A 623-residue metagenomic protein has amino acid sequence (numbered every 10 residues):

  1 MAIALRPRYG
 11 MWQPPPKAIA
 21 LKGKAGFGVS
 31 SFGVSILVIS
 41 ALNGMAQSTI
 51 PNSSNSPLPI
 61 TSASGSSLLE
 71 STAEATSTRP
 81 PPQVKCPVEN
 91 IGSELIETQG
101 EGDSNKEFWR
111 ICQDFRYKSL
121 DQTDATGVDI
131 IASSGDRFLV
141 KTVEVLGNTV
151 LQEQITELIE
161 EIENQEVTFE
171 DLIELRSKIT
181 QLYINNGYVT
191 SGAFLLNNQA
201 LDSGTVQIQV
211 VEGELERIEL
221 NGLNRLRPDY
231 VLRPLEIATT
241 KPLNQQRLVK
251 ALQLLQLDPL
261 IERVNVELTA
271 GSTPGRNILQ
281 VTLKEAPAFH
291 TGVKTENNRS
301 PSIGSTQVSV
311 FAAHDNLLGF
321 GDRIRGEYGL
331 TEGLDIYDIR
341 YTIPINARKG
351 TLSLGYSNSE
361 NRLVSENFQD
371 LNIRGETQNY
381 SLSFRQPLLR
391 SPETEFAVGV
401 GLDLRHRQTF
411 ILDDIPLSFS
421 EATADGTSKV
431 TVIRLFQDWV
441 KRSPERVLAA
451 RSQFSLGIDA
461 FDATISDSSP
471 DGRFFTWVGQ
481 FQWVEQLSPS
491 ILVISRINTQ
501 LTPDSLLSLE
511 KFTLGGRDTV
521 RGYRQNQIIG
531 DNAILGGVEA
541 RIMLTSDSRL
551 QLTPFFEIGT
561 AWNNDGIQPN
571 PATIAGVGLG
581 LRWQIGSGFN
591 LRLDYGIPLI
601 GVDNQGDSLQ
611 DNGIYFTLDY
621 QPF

Functional and structural regions predicted by a protein language model:
A2-A4, W12, Q47-R299, F311 (+3 more regions): Periplasmic polypeptide-binding modules associated with outer-membrane biogenesis and secretion
G275, G304-V308, G333-Y337, E376-Y380 (+5 more regions): Residues that define the transmembrane beta-barrel architecture of outer-membrane proteins
F289-R299, V310-N316, F320-E332, Y337-I339 (+4 more regions): Transmembrane beta-strand segments that form the barrel wall of outer-membrane beta-barrel proteins
F289-T291, L318-I324, A347-L352, N361-R362 (+6 more regions): Repeated loop/turn-to-beta-strand initiation elements of outer-membrane beta-barrel proteins
A312, L579-N590, L609-F623: Outer-membrane beta-barrel "beta-signal"
H314-L318, R340-A347, R385-S391, R434-E445 (+6 more regions): Outer-membrane beta-barrel proteins
T351-Q500, D504: Transmembrane beta-strand segments of outer-membrane beta-barrel domains in Gram-negative and organellar OMPs
L363-S365, G401, R405, L412-T423 (+3 more regions): Outer membrane beta-barrel transmembrane domains
